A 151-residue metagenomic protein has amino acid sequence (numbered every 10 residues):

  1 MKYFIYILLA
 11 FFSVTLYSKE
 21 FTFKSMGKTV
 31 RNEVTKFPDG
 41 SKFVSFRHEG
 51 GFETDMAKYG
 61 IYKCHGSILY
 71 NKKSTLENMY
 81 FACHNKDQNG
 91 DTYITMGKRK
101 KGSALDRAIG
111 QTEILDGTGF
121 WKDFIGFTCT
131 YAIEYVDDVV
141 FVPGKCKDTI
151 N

Functional and structural regions predicted by a protein language model:
M1-F4: Positively charged n-region of N-terminal signal peptides that target proteins for export
S13-T15: N-terminal signal peptide c-region/cleavage motif recognized by signal peptidases
S18-N151: Beta-strand-enriched cores of mature, soluble protein domains
